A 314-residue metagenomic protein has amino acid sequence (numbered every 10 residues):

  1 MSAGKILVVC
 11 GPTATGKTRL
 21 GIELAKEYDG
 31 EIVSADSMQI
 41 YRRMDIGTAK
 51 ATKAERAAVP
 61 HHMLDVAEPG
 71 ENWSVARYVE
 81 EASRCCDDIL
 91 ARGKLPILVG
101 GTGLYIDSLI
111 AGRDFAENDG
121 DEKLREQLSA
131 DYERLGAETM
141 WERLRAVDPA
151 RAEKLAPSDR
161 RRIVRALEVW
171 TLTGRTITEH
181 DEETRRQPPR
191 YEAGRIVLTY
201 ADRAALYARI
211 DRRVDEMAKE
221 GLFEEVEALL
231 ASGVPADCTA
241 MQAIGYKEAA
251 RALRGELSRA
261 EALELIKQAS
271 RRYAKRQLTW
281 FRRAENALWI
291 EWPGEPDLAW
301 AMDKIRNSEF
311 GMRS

Functional and structural regions predicted by a protein language model:
M1-R313: Phosphate/pyrophosphate-binding catalytic cores of soluble transferases and nucleic-acid-acting enzymes
